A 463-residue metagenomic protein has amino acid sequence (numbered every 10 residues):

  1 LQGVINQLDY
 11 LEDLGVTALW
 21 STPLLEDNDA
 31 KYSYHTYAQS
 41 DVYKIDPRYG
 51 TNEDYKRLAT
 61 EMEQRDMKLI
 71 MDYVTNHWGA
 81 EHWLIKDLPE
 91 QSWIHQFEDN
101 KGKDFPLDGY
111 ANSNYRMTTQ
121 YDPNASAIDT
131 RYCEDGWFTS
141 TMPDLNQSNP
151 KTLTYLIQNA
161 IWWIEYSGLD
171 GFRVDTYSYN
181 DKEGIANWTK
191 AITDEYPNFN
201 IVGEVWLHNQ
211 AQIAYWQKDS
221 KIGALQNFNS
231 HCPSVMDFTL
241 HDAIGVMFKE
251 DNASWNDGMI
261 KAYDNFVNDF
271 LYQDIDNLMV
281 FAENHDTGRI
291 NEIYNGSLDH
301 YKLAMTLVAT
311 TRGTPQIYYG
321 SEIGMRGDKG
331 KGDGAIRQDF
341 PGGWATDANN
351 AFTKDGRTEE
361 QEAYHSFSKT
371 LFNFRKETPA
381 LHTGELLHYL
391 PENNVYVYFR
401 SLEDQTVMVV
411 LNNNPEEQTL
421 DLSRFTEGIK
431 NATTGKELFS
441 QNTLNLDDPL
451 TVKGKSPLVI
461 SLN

Functional and structural regions predicted by a protein language model:
L1-T17, P23-I161, Y166, I185-D194 (+4 more regions): Substrate-binding/active-site clefts of carbohydrate-active enzymes
Q2-T17, E26, R312-I317, I323-N463: Carbohydrate-interacting/catalytic domains
L11, S21, V42, M62 (+8 more regions): Conserved, mostly hydrophobic/aromatic
E12-L19, E63-I70, G168-F172, Y196-N200 (+2 more regions): Loop/turn elements at helix/coil->beta-strand transitions in domains of secreted/extracellular proteins
A18-W20, F172-D175, V202-E204, V280-E283 (+2 more regions): Short beta-strand segments
W20-Y32, D72-H82, T176-D181, E204-N209 (+3 more regions): Short, solvent-exposed turn/loop segments enriched in Gly/Ser/Thr/Pro and often Arg
A59, H77, I85-K86, N159-I161 (+10 more regions): Active-site-proximal helices and loops of the catalytic beta/alpha 8
N291-Y294: Short, solvent-exposed helix-loop connector elements
